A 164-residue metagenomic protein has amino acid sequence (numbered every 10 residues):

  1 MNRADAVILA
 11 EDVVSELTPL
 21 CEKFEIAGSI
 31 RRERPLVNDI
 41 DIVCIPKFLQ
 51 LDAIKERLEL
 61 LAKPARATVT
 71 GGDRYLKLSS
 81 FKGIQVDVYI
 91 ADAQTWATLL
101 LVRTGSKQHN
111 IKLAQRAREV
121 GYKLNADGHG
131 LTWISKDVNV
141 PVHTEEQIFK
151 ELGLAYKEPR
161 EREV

Functional and structural regions predicted by a protein language model:
M1, I26-A27, R34, A117-E119: Helix-hairpin-helix
N2-D5, Q50-V164: Acidic, metal-coordinating catalytic segment for phosphate/diphosphate chemistry, firing primarily on the Nudix
E11-Q50: Active-site nucleotide-donor binding segment shared across nucleotidyl transfer reactions
